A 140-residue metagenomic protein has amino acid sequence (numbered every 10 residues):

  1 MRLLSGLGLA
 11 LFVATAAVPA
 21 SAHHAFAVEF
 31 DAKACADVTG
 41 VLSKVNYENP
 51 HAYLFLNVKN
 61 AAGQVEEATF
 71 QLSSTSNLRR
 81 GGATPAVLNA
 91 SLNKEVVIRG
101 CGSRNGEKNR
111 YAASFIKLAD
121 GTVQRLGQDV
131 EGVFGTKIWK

Functional and structural regions predicted by a protein language model:
M1-S5: Positively charged n-region of N-terminal signal peptides that target proteins for export
G6-A16: Bacterial N-terminal signal peptides
S21-A36: Short boundary/loop segments of OB/S1/cold-shock single-stranded nucleic-acid-binding domains
V38-L42: Conserved hydrophobic positions within beta-strands
E48-K59: Short aromatic-glycine-enriched beta-strand elements
A68-P85: Beta-strand/loop nucleic-acid-binding surfaces
R80-I98: Short nucleic-acid-contacting surface segments enriched for D/E, G, S/T with interspersed K/R
S103-D129: OB-fold/S1-family single-stranded nucleic acid-binding modules
